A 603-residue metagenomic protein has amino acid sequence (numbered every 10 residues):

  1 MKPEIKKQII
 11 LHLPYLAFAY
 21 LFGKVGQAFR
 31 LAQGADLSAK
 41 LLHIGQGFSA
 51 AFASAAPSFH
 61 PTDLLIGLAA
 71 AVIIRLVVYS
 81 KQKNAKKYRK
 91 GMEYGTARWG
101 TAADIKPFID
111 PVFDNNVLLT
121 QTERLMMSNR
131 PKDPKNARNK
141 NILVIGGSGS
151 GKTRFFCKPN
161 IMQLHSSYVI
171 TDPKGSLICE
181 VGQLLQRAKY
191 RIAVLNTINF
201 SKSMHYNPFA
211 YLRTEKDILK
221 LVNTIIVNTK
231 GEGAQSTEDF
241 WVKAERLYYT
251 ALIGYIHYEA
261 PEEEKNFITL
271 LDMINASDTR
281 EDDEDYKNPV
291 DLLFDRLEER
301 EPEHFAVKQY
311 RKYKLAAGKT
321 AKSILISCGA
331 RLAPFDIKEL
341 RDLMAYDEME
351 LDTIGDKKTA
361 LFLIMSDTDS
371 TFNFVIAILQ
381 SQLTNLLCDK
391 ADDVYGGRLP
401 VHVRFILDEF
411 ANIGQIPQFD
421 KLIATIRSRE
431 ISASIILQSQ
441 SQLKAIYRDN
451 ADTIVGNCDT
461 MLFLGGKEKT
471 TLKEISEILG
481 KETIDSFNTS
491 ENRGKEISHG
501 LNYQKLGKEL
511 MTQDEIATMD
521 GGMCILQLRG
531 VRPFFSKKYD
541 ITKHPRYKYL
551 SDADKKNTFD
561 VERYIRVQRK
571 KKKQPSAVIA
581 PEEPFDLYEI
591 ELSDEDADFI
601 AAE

Functional and structural regions predicted by a protein language model:
M1-S150, R154-C157, K481, N492-R493 (+1 more regions): Basic- and hydrophobic-enriched, low-structure N-terminal and domain-boundary segments that flank ATP-binding catalytic
Y20, W99, W241, F487 (+1 more regions): A residue-identity detector for tryptophan
L21-Q27, K135-I431, I446, A451 (+5 more regions): P-loop NTPase motor domains
A51-S54, D63-N116, E215-I225, D272-A276 (+3 more regions): Short alpha-helical interface patches
K106-F108, F113, F374, F410 (+1 more regions): A short glycine-/small-residue-rich loop at the edge of a beta-strand within enzyme catalytic domains
F113-L119, F374-Q382, I475: Conserved long hydrophobic alpha-helices within structured protein cores
I423-I525: Conserved ATP-driven motor cores of ASCE-family P-loop NTPases powering translocation/secretion/packaging/pilus
